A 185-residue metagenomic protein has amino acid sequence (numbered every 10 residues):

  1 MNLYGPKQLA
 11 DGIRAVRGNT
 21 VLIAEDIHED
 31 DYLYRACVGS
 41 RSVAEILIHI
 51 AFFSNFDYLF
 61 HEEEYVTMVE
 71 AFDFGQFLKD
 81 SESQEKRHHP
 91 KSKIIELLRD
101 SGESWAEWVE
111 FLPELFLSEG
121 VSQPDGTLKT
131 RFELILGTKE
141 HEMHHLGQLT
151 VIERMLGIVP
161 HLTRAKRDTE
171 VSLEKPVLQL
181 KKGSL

Functional and structural regions predicted by a protein language model:
M1-Q8, F53-P124, L156-L185: Short, helix-capping/interhelical loops that line the mouth of catalytic, cofactor-, or ligand-binding pockets
I13-T20, V43-Y58, H88, I95-W105 (+1 more regions): Alpha-helical transition-metal enzyme core signature, strongest for iron centers
Y34-R35: Surface-exposed patches in mature extracellular/periplasmic domains of secreted proteins
S122-F132: Carbohydrate-binding/catalytic loop surfaces
I152: A short helix-coil junction within the Rossmann-fold of NAD(P)-dependent oxidoreductases
